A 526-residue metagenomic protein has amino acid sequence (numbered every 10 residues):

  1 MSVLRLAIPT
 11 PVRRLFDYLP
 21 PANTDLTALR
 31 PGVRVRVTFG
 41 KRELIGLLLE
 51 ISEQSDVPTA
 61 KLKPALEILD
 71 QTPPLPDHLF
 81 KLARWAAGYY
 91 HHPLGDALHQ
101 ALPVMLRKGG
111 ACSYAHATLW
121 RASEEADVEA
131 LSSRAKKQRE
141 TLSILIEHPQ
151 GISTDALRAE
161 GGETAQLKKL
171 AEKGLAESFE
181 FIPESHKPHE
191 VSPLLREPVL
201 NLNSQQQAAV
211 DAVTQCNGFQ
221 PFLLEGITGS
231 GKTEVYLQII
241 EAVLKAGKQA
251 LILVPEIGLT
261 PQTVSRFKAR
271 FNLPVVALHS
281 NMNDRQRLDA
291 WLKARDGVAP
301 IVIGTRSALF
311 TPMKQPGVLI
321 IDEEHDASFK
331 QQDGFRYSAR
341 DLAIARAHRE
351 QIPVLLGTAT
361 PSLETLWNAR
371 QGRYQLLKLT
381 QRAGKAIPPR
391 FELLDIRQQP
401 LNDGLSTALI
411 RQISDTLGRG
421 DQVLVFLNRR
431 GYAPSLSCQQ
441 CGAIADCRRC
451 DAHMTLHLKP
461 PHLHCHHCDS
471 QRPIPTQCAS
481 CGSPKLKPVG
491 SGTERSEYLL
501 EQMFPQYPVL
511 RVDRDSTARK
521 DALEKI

Functional and structural regions predicted by a protein language model:
M1-T358, R370-A386, L417-G418: Accessory, non-ATPase domains that flank or precede helicase/AAA+ motor cores in DNA-metabolism machines
K168, P261, S265, L288 (+4 more regions): Alpha-helical elements of the RecA-like P-loop NTPase motor core of helicases
Q249, P353, Q422, Q477 (+1 more regions): Residues at the starts of beta-strands that form the adenosine-phosphate
L251, F271-M282, D446-R449, T455-K459 (+1 more regions): Conserved RecA-like helicase motor-core motifs
N283-R295, P508-I526: Conserved helicase ATPase core of P-loop NTP-dependent helicases/translocases
H325-S328, Y432, T517: A short, flexible beta-alpha/helix-coil linker loop
A345-G357, P361-Q440: Conserved interdomain linker/interface between the two RecA-like ATPase lobes of SF2 helicase motors
L409, G418-Q502: Cys/His-rich short segments
